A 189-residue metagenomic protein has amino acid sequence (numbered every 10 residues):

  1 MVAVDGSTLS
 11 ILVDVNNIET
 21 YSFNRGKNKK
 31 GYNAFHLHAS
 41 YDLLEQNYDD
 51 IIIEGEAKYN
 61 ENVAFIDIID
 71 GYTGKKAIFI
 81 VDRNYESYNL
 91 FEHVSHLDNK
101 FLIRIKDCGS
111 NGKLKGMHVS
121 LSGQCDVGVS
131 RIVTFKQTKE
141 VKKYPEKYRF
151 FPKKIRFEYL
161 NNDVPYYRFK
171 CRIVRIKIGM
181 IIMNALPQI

Functional and structural regions predicted by a protein language model:
V4-N17, R25-I189: Single, function-defining residue in the core of a domain
